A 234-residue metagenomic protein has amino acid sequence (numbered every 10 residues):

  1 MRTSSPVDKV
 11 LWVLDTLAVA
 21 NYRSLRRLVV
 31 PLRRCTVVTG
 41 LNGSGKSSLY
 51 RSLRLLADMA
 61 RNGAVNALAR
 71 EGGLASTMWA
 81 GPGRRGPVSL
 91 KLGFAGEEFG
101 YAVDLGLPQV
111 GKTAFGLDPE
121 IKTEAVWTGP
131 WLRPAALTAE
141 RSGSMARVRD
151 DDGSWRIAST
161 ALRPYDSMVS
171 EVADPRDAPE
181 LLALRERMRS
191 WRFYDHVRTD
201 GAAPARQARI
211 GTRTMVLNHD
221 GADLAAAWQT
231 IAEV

Functional and structural regions predicted by a protein language model:
R2-R26: N-terminal pre-Walker A segment at the start of P-loop NTPase domains
N21, L92-G96, T128: Short acidic, glycine-rich loop/turn motifs
V29-P31: ABC ATPase nucleotide-binding domain
V38: Hydrophobic anchor at the beta1->P-loop junction of P-loop NTPases
K46: Conserved lysine of the Walker
Y50-F115: Conserved P-loop NTP-binding catalytic core
E97-V234: Electropositive, glycine-dotted interaction segments that contact anionic polymers or phosphate-rich ligands
